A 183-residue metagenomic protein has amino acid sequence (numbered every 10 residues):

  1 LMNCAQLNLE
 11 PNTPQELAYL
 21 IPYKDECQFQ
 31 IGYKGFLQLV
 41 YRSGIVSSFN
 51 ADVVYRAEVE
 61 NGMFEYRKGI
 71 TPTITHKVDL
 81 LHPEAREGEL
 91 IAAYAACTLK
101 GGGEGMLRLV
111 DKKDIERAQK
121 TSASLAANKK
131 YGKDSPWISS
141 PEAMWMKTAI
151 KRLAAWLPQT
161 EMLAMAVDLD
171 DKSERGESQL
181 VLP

Functional and structural regions predicted by a protein language model:
L1, E26, E174-S178: Short alpha-helical interface elements
M2-M162: Binding-interface segments
T148, P158-P183: Single-stranded nucleic-acid nicking/binding segments centered on His-rich, glycine/basic loops
